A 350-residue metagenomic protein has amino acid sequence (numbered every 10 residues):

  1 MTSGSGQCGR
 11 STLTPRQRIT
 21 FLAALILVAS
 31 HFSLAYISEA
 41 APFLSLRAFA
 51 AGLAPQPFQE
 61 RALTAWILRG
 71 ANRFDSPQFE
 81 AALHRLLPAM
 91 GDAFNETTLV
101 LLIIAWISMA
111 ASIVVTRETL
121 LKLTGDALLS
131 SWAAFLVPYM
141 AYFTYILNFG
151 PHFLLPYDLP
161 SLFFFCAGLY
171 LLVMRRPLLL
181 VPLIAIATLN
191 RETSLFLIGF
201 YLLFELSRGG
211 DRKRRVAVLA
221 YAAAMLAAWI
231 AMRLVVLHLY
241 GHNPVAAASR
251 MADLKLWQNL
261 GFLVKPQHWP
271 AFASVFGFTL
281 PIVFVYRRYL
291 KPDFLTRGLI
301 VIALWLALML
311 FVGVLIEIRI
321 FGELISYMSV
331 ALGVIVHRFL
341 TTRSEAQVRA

Functional and structural regions predicted by a protein language model:
G4-S5, L197-A223: Perimembrane helix-loop-helix junctions
H31-I37, K213-Y289, F294: Membrane-lumen/periplasm interface segments of specific transmembrane helices in polyprenyl phosphate-linked
S33-R47, P55-I67, D75-H84, P244: Extracytoplasmic catalytic/substrate-binding loops of multi-pass membrane glycan-assembly enzymes
E80-V114: Loop-to-helix entry region of an early transmembrane alpha helix in multi-pass inner-membrane enzymes
I113-Y142: Transmembrane-helix signature of polytopic, membrane-embedded enzymes that assemble or transfer cell-envelope glycans
I146-F164, N190, I320-F321, I325: Multi-pass, polyprenyl lipid-linked donor-dependent membrane glycosyltransferases
D158-P177, M328-A331: Specific aromatic-rich, kink-prone transmembrane helix
C166-L171, L178-R191, L197-L202: Membrane-interface alpha helices of multi-pass inner-membrane proteins
